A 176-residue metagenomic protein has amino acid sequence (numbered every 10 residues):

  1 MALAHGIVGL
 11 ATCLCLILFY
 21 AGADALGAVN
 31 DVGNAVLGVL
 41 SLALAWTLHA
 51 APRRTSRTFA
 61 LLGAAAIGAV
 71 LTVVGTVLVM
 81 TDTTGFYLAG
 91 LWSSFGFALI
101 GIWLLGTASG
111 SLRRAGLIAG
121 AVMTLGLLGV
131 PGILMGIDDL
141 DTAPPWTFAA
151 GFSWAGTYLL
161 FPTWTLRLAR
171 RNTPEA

Functional and structural regions predicted by a protein language model:
M1-A176: Hydrophobic, aromatic-enriched alpha-helical segments typical of multi-pass transmembrane helices
